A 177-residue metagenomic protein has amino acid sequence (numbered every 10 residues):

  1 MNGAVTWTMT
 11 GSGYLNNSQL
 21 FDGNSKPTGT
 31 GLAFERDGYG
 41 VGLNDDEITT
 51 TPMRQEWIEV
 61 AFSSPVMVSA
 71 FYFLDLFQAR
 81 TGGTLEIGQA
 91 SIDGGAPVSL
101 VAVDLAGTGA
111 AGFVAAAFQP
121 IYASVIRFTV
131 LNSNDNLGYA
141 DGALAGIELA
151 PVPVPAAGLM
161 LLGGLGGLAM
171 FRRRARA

Functional and structural regions predicted by a protein language model:
M1-R54: N-terminal targeting leaders for non-cytosolic proteins
T51-A61, L76-F77: An amphipathic, hydrophobic-aromatic interaction surface with interspersed Lys/Arg that forms lipid/phosphate-bearing
E56-M67, A117-I121: Extracellular and analogous surface-interaction loops
V66-A79: A short beta-strand element within beta-rich, extracytoplasmic domains of secreted/secretory-pathway proteins
A79-G95: Short, surface-exposed beta-strand/strand-loop-strand elements in extracellular ectodomains
G95-P151: Terminal, low-complexity interaction segments
D141-A169: Short, threonine-centered small-residue motifs that mark membrane-proximal processing/anchoring sites and TM-junction
A169-A177: C-terminal membrane-anchoring or membrane-association module
